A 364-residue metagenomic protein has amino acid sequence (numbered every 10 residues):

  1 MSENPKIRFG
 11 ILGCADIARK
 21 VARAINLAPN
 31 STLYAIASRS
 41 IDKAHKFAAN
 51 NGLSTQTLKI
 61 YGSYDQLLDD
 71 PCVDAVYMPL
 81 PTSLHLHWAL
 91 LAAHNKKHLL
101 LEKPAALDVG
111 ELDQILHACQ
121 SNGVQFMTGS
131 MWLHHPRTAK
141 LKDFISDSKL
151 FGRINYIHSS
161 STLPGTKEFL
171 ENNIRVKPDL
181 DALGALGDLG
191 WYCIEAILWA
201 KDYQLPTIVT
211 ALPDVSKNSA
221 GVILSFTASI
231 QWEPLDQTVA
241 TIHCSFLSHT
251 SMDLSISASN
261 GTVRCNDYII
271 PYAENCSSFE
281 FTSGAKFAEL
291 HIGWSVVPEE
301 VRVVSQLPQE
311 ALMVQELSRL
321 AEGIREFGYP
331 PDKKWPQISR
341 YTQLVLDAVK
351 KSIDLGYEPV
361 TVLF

Functional and structural regions predicted by a protein language model:
M1-E3, S31, G52, A75-Y77 (+1 more regions): C-terminal helix-rich "cap/oligomerization" subdomain common to oxidoreductases
M1-S54: N-terminal Rossmann-like dinucleotide-binding module
E3, C193-E274, V314-E326, A348: Contiguous beta-strand/loop segments that form the cofactor/metal-binding neighborhood of enzyme cores
K6, A258-Q337: C-terminal glycine/acidic-rich active-site capping loop/insertion
N51, Q56-A118: Beta-loop-alpha module in the N-terminal Rossmann-like domain of NAD(P)-dependent dehydrogenases, especially those
L101-E102, F126-T128, C265: Hydrophobic residues in well-ordered beta-strands that form the structural core
Q114-W132, N155-I157: Rossmann-fold dehydrogenase core element
W132-S219, G356: Predominantly a Rossmann-like dinucleotide-binding segment in NAD(P)-dependent oxidoreductases
